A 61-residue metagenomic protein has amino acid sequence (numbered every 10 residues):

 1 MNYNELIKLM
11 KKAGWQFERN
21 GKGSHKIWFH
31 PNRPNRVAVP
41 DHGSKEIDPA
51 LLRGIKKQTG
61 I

Functional and structural regions predicted by a protein language model:
M1-K22, F29-I61: Basic nucleic-acid-binding interfaces
